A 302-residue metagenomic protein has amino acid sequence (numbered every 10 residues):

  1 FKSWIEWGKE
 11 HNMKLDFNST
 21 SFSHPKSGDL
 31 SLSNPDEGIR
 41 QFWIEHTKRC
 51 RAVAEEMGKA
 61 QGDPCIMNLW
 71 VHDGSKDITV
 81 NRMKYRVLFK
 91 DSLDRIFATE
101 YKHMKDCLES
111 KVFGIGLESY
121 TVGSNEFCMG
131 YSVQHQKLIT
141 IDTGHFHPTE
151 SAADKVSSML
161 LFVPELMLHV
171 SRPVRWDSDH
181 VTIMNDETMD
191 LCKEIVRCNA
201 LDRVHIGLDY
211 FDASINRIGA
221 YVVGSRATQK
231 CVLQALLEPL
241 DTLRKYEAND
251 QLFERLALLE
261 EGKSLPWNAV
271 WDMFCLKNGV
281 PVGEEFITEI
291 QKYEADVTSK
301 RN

Functional and structural regions predicted by a protein language model:
S3, W7-T20, P25-I139, T242 (+1 more regions): Active-site acidic/histidine proton-transfer and metal-coordination neighborhood in alpha/beta enzyme cores
N81-Y293: Active-site capping/gating regions of soluble enzymes
I290, E294-N302: Catalytic domains of carbohydrate-active enzymes that cleave complex glycans
